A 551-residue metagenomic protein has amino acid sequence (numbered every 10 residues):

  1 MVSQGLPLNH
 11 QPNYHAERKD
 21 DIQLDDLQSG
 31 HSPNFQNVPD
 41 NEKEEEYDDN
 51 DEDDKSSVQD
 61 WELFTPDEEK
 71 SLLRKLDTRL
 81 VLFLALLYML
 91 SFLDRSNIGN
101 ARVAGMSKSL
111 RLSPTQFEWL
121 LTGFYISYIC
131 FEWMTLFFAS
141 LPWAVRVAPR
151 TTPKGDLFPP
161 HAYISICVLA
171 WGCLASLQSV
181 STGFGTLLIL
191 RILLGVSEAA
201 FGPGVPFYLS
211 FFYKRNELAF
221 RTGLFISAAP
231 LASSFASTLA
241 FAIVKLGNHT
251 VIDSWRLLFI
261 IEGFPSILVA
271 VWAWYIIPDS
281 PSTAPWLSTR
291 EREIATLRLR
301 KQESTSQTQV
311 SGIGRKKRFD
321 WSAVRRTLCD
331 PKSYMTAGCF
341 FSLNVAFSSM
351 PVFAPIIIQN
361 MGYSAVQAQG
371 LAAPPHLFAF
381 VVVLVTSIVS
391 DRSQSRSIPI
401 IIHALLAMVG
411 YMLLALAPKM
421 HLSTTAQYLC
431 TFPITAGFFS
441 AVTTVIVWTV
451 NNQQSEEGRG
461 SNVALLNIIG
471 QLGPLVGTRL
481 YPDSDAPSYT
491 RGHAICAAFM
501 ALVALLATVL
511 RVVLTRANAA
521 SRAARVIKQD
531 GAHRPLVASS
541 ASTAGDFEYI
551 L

Functional and structural regions predicted by a protein language model:
M1-L90, S96, P114, W274-K316 (+1 more regions): Intracellular terminal tails of multi-pass secondary transporters
G99, F319-I388, V442, I446-V447 (+2 more regions): Extracytoplasmic gate region of multi-pass secondary transporters
G99-F131: Extracellular/periplasmic helix-loop-helix junction of adjacent transmembrane segments in MFS-like secondary
L110-R111, M134, P142-W143, F158-P159 (+8 more regions): Helix-breaking motifs and short loop linkers at transmembrane-helix boundaries and internal kinks in secondary membrane
T122-F137, A148-T152, A373-T386: Central cavity-lining transmembrane alpha-helices of secondary-active solute carriers, predominantly the Major
I129-L187: Conserved MFS/SLC helix-loop-helix module at the cytosolic interface between two early adjacent transmembrane helices
L169-T182, L405-M420: C-terminal ends and interior cores of transmembrane alpha-helices in multi-pass membrane transporters/permeases
A219-I252, F259-S266, V463-G477: Glycine-rich segments within core transmembrane alpha-helices of 12-TM secondary carriers
